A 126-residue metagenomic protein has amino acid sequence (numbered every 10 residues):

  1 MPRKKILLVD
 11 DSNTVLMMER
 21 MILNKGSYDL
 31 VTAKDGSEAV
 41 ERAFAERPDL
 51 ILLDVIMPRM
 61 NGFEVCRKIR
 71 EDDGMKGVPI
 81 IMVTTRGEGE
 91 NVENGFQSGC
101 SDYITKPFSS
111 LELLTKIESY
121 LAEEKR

Functional and structural regions predicted by a protein language model:
M17-K25: Charged docking surfaces used in two-component/phosphorelay signaling
T32-L50: Acidic, metal-coordinating helix/loop segments flanking the phosphotransfer/catalytic sites of two-component signaling
M57: Receiver (REC) domain active-site loop signature in two-component systems and cognate sites in sensor histidine kinases
R86-G87: Short, conserved "switch-loop" micro-motifs in signal-transduction and mechanochemical regulators
F108-I117: C-terminal output helix
